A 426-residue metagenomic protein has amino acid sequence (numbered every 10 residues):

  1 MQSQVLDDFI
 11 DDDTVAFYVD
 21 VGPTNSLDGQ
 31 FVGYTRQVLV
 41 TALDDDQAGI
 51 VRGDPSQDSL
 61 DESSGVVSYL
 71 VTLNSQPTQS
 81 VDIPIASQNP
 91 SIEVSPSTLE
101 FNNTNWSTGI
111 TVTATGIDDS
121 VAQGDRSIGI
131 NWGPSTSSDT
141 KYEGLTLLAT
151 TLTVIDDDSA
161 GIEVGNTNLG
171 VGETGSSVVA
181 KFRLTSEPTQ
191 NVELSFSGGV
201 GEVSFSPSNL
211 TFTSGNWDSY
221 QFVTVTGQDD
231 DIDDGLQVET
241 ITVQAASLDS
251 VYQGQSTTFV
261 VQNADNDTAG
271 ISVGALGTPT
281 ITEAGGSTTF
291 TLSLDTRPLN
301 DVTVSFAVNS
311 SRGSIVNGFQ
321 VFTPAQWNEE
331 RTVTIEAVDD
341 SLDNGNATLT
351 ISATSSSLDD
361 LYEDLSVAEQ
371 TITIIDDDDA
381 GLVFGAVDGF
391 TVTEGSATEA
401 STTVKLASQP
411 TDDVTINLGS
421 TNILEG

Functional and structural regions predicted by a protein language model:
M1-G426: Short boundary segments that mark the start of a structured unit
